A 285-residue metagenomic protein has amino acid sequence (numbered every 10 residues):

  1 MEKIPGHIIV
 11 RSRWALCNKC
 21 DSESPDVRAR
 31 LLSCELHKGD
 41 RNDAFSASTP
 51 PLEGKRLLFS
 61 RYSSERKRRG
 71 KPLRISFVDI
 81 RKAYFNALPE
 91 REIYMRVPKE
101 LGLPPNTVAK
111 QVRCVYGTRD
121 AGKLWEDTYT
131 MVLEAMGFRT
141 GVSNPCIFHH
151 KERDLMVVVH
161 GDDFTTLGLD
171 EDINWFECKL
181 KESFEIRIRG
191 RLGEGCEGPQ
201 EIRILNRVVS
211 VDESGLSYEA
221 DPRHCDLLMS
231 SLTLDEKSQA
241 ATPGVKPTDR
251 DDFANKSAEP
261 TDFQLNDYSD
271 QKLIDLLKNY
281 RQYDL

Functional and structural regions predicted by a protein language model:
M1-L285: Long, low-complexity, charge-biased intrinsically disordered regions
